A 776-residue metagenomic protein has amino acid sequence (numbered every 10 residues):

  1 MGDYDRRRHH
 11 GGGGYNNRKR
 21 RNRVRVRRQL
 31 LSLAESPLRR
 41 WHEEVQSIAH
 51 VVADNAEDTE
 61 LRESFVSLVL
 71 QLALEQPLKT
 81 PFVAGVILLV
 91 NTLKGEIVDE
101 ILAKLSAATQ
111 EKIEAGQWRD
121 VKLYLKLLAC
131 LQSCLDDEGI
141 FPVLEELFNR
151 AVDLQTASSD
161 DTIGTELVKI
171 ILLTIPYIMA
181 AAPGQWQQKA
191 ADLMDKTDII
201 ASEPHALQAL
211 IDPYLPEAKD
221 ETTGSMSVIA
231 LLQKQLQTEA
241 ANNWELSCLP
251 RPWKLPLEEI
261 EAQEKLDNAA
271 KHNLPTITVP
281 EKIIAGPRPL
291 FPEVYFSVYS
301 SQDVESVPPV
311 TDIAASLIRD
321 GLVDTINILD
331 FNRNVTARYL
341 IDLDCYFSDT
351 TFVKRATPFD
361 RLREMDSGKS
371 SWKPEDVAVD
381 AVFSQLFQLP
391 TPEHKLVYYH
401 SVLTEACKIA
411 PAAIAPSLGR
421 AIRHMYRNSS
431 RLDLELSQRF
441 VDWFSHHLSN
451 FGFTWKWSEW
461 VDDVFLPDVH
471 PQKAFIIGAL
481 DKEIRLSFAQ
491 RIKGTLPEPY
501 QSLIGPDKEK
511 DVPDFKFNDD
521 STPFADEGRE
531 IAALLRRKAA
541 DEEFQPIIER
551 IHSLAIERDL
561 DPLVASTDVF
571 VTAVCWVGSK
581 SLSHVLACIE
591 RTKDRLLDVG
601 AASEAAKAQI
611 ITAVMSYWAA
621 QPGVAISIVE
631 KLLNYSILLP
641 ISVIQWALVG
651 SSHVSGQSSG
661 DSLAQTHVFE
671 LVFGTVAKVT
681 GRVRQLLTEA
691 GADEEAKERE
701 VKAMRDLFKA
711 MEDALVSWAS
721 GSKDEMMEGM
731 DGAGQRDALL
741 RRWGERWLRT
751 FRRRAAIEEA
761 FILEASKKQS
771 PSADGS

Functional and structural regions predicted by a protein language model:
G2-S776: Eukaryotic alpha-helical solenoid repeat scaffolds
